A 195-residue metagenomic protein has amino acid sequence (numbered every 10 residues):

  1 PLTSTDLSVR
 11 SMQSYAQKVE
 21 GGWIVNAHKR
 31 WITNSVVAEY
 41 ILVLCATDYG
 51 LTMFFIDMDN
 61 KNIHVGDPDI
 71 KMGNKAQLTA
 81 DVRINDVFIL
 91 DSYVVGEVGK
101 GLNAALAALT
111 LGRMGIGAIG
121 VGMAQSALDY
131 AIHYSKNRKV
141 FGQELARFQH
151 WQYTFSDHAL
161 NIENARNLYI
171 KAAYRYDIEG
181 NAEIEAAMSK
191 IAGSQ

Functional and structural regions predicted by a protein language model:
P1-Q17: A gly/ser-rich beta-alpha-beta helix-loop segment of oxidoreductase catalytic cores
T5, R30-V36, L111-G115: Glycine-rich phosphate/pyrophosphate-binding beta-alpha loops
L7-R10, N34-A38, K75-Q77: Short glycine/proline-enriched turns and hinge-like loops at secondary-structure junctions
S11, D59-L90: Flexible, small-/acidic-enriched active-site or ligand-binding loops
S11-Y15, Y40-L44, M53-F55, T79-D86: Conserved hydrophobic/aromatic beta-strand scaffold that supports enzyme active sites
K18-W23, R83, K100, A107-Q195: Alpha-helical interface subdomain recognition
N26-V65: A short core secondary-structure module
A80-A107: A short, charged helix-loop
